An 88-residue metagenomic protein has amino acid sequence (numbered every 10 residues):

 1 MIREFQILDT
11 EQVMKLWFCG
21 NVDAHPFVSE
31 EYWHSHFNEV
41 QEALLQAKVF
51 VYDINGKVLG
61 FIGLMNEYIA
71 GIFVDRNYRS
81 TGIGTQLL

Functional and structural regions predicted by a protein language model:
M1-K15: A short beta-loop-alpha structural element at the N-terminal edge of CoA-dependent acyl/N-acetyltransferase catalytic
K15-V40: Conserved GNAT-fold acetyl-CoA-binding loop/helix
E39-V51, Y68: A short helix-loop-beta-strand connector motif used in the catalytic cores of GNAT acetyltransferases and, in some
K48-G60: Conserved beta-hairpin
I62-E67: A conserved beta-strand-loop-helix scaffold within acyl/acetyltransferase catalytic domains
Y68-R79: A short, internal acetyl-CoA/4′-phosphopantetheine-binding micro-motif in the GNAT/acyltransferase core
S80-L88: Conserved acetyl-CoA-binding loop-helix of GNAT-fold acetyltransferases
